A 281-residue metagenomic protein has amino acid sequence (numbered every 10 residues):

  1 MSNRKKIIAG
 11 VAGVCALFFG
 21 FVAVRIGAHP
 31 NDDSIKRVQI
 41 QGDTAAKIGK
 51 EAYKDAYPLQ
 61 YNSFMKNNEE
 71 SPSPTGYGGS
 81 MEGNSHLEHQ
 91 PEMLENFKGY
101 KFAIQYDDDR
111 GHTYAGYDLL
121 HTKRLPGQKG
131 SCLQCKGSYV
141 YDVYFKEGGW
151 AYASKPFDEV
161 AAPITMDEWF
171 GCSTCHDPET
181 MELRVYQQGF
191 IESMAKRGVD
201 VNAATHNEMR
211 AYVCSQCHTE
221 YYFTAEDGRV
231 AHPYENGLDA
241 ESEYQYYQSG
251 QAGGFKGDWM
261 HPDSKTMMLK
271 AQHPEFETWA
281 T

Functional and structural regions predicted by a protein language model:
M1-K5: Short, Lys/Arg-rich N-terminal segment immediately upstream of the first membrane anchor
K6-R25: Hydrophobic membrane-insertion alpha-helices, especially the h-region of bacterial N-terminal signal peptides
G27-K101, E147-E168, T174, E179-T281: Primarily the internal scaffold of c-type cytochrome electron-transfer domains, especially repeated/multiheme c-type
L94-N96, Y100-S131, I164: Long, charge-dense tracts
H112-Y117, K136, H176, H218: Aromatic/pi-system hotspot detector in well-structured domains
L125-Q134, S138-V143, G148: A cross-kingdom signal targeting lumenal/periplasmic-facing segments of multi-pass membrane and secretory-pathway
S131-C132, W169-G171: Beta-sheet entry/capping signal
